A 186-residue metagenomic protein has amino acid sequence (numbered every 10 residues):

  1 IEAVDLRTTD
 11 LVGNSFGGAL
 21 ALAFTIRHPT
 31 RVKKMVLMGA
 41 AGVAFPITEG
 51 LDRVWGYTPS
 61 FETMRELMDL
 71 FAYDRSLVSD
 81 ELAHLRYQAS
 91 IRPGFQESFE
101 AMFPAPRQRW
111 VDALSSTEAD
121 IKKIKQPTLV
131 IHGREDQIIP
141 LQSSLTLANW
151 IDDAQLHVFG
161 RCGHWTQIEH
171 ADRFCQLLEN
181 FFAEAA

Functional and structural regions predicted by a protein language model:
I1-T9: Conserved acidic catalytic loop of the alpha/beta-hydrolase fold
G13, G17, A21: Gly/Ala-rich beta-loop-alpha elbow adjacent to hydrolase catalytic centers
L22-R27, K33-E66: Flexible "cap/lid" loop of the alpha/beta hydrolase fold
T58-K123: Conserved alpha/beta-hydrolase catalytic His-Asp/Glu region
T117, L141-N149: Short alpha-helix in the alpha/beta-hydrolase fold that links the catalytic acid
I124, V130-H132: Short beta-strand/loop motif that positions the catalytic acidic residue of the alpha/beta-hydrolase fold
E135-I139: Acidic catalytic loop of the alpha/beta-hydrolase fold
D153-A186: Catalytic active-site module of serine/aspartate enzymes centered on a nucleophile-bearing elbow/loop
